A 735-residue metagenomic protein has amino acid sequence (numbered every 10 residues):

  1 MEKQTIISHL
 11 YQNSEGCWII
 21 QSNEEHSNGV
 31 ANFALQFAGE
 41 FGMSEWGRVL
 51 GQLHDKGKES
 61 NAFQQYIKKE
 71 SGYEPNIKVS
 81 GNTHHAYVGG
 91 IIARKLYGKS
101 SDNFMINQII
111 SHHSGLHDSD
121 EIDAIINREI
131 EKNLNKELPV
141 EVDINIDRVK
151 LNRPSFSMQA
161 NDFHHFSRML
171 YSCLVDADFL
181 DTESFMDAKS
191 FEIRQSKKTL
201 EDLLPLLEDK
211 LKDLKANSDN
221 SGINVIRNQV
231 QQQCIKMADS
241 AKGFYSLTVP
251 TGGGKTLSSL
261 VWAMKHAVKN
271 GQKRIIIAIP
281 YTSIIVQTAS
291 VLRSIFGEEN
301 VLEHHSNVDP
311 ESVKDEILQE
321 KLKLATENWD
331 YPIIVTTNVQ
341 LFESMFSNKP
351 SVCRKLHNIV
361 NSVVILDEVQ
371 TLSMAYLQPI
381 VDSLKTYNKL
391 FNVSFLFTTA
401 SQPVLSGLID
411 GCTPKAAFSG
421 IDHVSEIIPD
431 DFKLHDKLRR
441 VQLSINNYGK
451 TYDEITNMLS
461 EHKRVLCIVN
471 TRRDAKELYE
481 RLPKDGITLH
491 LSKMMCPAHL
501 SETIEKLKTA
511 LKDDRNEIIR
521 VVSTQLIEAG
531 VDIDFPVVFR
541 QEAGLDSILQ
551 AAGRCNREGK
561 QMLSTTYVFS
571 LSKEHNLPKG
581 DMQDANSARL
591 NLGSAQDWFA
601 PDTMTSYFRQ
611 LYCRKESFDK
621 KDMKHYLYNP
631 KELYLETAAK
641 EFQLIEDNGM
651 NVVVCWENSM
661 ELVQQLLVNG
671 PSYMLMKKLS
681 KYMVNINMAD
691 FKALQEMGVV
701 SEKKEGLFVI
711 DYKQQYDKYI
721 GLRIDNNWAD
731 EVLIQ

Functional and structural regions predicted by a protein language model:
E2-D209: Accessory nucleic-acid engagement/destabilization modules that flank
H9-Q12, E303-E316, N470-R473, T488-K508 (+1 more regions): Conserved helicase motor
M105, N388, D453-H462, I468 (+7 more regions): C-terminal helicase lobe and adjacent C-terminal extensions/tails of nucleic-acid helicase motors
A241-A263: Walker A/P-loop
Q272-F296, H305-V308, V404: Conserved Walker A/P-loop ATP-binding site and its immediately adjacent core in helicase/helicase-like ATPase domains
G297-F346: Inter-Walker segment of RecA-like/P-loop motor cores
N338-F342, V352-L390: SF2 helicase catalytic motif II
S401-S460: Interdomain hinge/linker at the junction between the two RecA-like core domains of SF2 helicases
